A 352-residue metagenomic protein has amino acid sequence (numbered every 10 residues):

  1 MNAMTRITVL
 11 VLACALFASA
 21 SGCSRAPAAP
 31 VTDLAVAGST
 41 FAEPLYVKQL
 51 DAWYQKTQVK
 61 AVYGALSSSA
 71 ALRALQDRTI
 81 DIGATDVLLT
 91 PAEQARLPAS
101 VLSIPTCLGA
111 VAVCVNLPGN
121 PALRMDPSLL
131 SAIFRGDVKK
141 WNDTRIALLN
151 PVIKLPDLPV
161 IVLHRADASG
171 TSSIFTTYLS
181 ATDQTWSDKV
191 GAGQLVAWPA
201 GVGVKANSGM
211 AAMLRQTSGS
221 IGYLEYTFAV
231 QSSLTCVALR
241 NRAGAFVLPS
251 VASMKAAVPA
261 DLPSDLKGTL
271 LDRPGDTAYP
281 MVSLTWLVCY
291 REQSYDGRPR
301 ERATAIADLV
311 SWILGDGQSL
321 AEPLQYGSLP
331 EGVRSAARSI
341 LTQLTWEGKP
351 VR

Functional and structural regions predicted by a protein language model:
M1-L10: Bacterial N-terminal signal peptides that target proteins for export
L10-F17: Hydrophobic helical h-region of N-terminal Sec-dependent signal peptides in bacterial secretory/periplasmic proteins
A18-G22: C-terminal motif of bacterial Sec signal peptides marking the signal peptidase cleavage site
C23-R352: Flexible loop/hinge segments at secondary-structure junctions
